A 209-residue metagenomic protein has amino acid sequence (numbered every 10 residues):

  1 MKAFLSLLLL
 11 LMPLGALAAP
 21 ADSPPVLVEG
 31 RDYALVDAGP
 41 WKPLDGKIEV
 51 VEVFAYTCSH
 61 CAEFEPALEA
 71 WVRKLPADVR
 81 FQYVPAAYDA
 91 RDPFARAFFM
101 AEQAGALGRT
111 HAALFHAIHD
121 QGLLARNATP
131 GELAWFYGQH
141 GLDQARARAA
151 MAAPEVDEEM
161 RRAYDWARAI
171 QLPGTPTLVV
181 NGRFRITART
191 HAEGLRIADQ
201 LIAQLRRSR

Functional and structural regions predicted by a protein language model:
K2-A90, Y164, R206-R209: Extracytoplasmic thiol/disulfide redox context detector
A55, Q139-R209: C-terminal cap of thioredoxin/glutaredoxin-like
Y56-H60, A87-R91, H116-D120, V156 (+1 more regions): Solvent-exposed loop/turn segments at secondary-structure junctions within structured extracellular/periplasmic domains
T57, L68, V72-L75, A101-G105 (+6 more regions): Sec/Tat-exported extracytoplasmic proteins
S59, E63, E102-G105, R185 (+1 more regions): Residues in soluble alpha-helical coiled-coils and helical-bundle/repeat scaffolds
E65-V72, F94-F98, H111, P130 (+4 more regions): Extracytoplasmic/secreted envelope proteins and their assembly/folding machinery, especially bacterial periplasmic
K74-Y137: Structural microenvironment flanking redox-active thiols in thiol-disulfide oxidoreductases
